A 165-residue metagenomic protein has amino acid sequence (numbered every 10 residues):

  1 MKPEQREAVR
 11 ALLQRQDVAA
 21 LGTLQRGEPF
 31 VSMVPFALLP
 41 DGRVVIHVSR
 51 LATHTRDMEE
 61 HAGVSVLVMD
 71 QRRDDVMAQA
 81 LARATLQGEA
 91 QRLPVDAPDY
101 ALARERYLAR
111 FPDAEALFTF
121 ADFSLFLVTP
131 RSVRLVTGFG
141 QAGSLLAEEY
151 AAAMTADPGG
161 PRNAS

Functional and structural regions predicted by a protein language model:
M1-E59: An N-terminal domain-cap segment
E7, L12, E105-R106, R110-S165: C-terminal edge-of-domain segments
R26-E28, V76, L117: Short glycine/serine/proline-enriched coil/turn segments at secondary-structure junctions
F30-S32, A82-L86, G143: Short beta-strand segments
V44-H47, L86, V128, R134-L135: Short hydrophobic-aromatic micro-motifs
S49, M69, G138-F139: Surface loops and adjacent helix of pleckstrin homology
T53-R110, F123, T129-P130: Short, structured beta-strand-loop surface elements
